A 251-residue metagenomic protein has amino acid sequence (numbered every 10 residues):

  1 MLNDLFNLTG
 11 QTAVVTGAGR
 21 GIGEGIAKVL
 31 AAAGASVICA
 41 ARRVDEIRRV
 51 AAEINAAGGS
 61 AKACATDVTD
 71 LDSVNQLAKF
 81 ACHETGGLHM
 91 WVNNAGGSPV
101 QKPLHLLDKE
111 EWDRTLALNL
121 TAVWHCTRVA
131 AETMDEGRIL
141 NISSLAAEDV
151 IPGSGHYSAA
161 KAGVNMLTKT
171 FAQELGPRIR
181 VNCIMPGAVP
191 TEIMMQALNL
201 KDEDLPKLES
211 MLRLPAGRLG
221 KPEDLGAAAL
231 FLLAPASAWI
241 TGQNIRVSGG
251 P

Functional and structural regions predicted by a protein language model:
T12, G19-G21: Conserved glycine-rich cofactor-binding loop
A33-R49: Conserved glycine-rich Rossmann-like NAD(P)H-binding loop of the short-chain dehydrogenase/reductase
K102-L104, D108-D113, I139, P206 (+1 more regions): Substrate-binding pocket helix/loop in short-chain dehydrogenase/reductase
T127, A160, T168: Active-site helix of classical SDR
E132, A172-P177, A238: Alpha-helical segment proximal to the catalytic Tyr-Lys
T133, R218-V247: C-terminal substrate-recognition "lid" of short-chain dehydrogenase/reductases
S144: Residue(s) in the substrate-gating loop at a strand-loop-helix junction that position the organic substrate next
